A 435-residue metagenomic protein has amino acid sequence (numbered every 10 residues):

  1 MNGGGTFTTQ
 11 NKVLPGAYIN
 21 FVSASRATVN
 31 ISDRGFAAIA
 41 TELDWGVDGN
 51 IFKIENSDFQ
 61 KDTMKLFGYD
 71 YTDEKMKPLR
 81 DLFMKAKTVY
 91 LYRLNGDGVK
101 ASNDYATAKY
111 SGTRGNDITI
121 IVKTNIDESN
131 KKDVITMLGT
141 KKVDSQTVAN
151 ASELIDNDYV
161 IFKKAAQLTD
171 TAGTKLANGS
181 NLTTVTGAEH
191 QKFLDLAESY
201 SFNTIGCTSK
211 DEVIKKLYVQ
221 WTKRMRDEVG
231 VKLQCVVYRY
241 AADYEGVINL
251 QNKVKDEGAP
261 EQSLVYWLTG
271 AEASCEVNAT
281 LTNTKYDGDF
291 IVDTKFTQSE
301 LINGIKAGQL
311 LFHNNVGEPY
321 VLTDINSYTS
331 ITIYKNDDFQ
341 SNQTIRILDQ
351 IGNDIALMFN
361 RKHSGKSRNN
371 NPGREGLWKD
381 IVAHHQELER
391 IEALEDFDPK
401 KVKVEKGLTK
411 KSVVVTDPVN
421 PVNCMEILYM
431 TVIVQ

Functional and structural regions predicted by a protein language model:
N2-V22, A27, I31-V47, I51-E55 (+8 more regions): A glycine- and small-residue-enriched flexible loop/hinge signal that marks low-structured segments
Y71: Soluble or luminal CAZymes and related metallo-dependent hydrolases
H384-I391, N420-C424: Hydrophobic alpha-helical segments
K403-Q435: C-terminal edge-of-domain segments
